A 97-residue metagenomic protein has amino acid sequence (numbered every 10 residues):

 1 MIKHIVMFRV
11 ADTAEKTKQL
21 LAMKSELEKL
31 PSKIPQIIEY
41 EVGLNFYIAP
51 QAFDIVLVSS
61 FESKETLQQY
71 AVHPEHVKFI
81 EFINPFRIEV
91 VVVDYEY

Functional and structural regions predicted by a protein language model:
M1-D54, E62-Q69, Y95-Y97: Short S/T/G/P-rich N-terminal loop/turn motif that feeds into the first structured element of a domain
T17, S60, K64-V93: An amphipathic, aromatic/His-enriched active-site/gating alpha helix that lines ligand/cofactor pockets
